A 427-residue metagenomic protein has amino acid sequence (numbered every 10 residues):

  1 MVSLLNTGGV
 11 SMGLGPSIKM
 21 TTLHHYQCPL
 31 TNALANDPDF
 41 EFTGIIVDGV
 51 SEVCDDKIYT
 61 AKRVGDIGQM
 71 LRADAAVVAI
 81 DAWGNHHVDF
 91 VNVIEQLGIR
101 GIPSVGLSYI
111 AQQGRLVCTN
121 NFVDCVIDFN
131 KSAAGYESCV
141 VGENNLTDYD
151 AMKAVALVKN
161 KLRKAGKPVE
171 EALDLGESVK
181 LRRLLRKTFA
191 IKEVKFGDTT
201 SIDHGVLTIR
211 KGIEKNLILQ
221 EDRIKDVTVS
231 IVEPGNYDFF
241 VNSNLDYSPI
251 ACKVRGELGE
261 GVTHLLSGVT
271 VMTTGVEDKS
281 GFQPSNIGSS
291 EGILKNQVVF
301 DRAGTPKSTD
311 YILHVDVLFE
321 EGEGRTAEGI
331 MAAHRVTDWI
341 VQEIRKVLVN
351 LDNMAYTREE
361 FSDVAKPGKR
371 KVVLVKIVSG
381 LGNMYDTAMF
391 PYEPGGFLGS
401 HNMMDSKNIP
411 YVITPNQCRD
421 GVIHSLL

Functional and structural regions predicted by a protein language model:
M1-L427: An N-terminal assembly and electron-transfer interface module characteristic of large anaerobic redox and radical
